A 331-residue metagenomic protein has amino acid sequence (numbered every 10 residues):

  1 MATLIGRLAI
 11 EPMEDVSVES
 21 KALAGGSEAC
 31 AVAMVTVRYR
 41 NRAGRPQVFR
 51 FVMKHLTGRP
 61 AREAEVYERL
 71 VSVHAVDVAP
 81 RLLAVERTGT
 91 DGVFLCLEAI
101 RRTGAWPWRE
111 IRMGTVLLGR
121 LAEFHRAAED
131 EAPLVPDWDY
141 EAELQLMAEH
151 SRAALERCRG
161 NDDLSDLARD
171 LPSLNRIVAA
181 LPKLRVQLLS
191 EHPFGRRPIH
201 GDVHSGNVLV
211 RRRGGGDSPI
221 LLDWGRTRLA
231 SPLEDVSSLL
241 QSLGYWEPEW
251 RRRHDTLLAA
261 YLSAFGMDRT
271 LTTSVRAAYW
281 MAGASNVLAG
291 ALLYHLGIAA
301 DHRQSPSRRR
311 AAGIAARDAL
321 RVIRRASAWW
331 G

Functional and structural regions predicted by a protein language model:
M1-T90, R211-P219, W329-G331: Conserved NTP-binding catalytic cores of kinases and kinase-like/nucleotidyltransferase enzymes across multiple kinase
A24-G26, C30-V37, N41-R42, K183-E234: Active-site acidic catalytic loop and adjacent metal/ATP-binding pocket of ATP-dependent phosphoryl transfer enzymes
V71, H125-E129, G244, F265: Protein kinase-like catalytic domain
T90-T103: Conserved short submotifs of the Hanks-type protein kinase catalytic core that shape the nucleotide-binding pocket
T103-E141: Conserved kinase catalytic-core helix
V135-W138, D268-A284: All-alpha amphipathic helical-bundle segments outside canonical DNA-binding/catalytic cores that form hydrophobic
P136-L188: Active-site catalytic-loop/activation-segment of kinase and kinase-like phosphoryl-transfer enzymes
L233-D268, A284-Q304, A319: Active-site activation/catalytic loop segments of kinase-like enzymes and analogous catalytic loops in related
